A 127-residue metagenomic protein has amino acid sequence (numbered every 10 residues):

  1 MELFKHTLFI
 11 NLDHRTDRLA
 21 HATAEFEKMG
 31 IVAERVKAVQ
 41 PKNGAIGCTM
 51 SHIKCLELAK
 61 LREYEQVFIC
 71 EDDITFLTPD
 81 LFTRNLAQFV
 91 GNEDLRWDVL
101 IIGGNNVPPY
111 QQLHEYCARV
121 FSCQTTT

Functional and structural regions predicted by a protein language model:
M1-C70, I74-T127: An acidic/histidine-cluster motif and surrounding catalytic segment that typifies divalent-metal-assisted enzyme active
